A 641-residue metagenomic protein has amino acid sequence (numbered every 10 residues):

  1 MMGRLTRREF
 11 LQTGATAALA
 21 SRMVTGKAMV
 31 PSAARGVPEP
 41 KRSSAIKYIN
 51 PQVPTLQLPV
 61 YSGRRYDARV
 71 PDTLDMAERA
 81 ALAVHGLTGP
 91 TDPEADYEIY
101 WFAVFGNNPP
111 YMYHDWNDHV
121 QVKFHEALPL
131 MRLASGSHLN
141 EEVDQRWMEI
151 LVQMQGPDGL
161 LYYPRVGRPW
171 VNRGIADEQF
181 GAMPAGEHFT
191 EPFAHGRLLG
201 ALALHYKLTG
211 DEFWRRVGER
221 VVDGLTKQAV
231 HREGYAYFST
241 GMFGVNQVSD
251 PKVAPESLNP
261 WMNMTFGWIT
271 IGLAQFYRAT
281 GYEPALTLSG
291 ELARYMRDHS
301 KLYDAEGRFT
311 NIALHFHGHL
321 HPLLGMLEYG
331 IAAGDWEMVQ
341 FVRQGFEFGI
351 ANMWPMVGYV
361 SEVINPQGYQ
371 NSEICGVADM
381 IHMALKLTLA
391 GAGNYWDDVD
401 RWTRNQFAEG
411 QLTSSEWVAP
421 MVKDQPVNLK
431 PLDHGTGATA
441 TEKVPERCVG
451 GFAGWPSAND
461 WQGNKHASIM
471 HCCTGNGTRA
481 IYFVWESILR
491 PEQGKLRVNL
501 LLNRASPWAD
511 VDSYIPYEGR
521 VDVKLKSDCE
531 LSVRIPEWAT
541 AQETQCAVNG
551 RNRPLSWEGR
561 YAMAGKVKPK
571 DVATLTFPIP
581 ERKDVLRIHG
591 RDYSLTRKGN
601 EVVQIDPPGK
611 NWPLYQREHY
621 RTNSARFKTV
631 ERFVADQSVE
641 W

Functional and structural regions predicted by a protein language model:
M2-A18: N-terminal secretory signal peptides and thylakoid transit peptides that target proteins across membranes
T16, V37-K123, L130, H138-F180 (+2 more regions): Low-complexity, Ser/Thr/Pro/Gly-enriched N-terminal "stalk/linker" regions
R42-P54, G218, V342, W396-L412 (+2 more regions): C-terminal beta-rich recognition modules with glycine/proline-rich loops and embedded aromatic residues
A77-P110, E142-Y162, V217-Y235, T287-E306 (+2 more regions): Long, well-ordered core segments of solenoidal/helical folds
A95-D115, Y162-T190, Y237-M262, W268 (+3 more regions): Carbohydrate-binding/catalytic loop surfaces
D115-L133, D144, M148, E187-K207 (+5 more regions): Well-ordered alpha-helical segments within folded domains of soluble proteins
R132-Q145, H205-E219, F276-G290, G330-R343 (+2 more regions): Structural helix-adjacent loops and short alpha-helical linkers that scaffold large soluble proteins
A541-A564, K583-H589: Solvent-exposed beta-strand/loop surfaces of large extracellular or lumenal domains
